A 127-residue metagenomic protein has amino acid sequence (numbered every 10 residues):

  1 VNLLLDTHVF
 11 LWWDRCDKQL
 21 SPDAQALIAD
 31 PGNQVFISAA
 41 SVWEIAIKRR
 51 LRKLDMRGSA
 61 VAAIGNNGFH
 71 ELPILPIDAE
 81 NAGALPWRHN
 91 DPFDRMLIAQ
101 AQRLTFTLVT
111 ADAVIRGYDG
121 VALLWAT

Functional and structural regions predicted by a protein language model:
V1-I37, R50-A62, L104, V114-Y118 (+1 more regions): Short, well-structured N-terminal submotif of metal-dependent ribonuclease cores
I45: Phosphate/NTP-binding elements of NTP-utilizing enzymes
R49-L51, L85-P86: Short, solvent-exposed loop/turn segments at secondary-structure boundaries
R57, V61, N66-A113, V121-T127: Active-site neighborhoods of divalent-metal-dependent phosphate/nucleic-acid chemistry enzymes
